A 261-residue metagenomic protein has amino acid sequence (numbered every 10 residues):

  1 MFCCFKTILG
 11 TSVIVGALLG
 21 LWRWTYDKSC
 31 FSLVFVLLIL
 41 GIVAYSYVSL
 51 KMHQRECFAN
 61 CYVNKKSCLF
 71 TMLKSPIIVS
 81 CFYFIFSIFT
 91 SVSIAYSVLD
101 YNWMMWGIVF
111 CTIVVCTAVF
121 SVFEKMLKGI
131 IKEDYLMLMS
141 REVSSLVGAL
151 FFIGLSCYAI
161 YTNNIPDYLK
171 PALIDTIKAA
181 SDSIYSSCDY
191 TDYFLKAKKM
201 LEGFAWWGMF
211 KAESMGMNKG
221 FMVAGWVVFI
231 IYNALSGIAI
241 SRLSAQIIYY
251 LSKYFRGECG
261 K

Functional and structural regions predicted by a protein language model:
M1-T11, D27-V36, L136-F152: Alpha-helical transmembrane segments and their helix-start/interface "positive-inside/aromatic belt" motifs in integral
I8-E124: Transmembrane alpha-helical insertion/packing segments
I39-G41, C111-V119, G148-A159, G220-Q246: Alpha-helical membrane-embedded segments
V63-P76, I131-L146: Membrane-interface segments at loop-to-transmembrane junctions
T90-A95, G208-L235: Individual transmembrane alpha-helix segments
V114-E142: Cytosolic-side transmembrane helix boundary signature
I165-M217: Membrane-interfacial helical/loop segments at transmembrane boundaries in membrane proteins
L173-S181, Y249-K261: Short, highly charged, low-complexity non-transmembrane loops/tails of multi-pass membrane proteins
